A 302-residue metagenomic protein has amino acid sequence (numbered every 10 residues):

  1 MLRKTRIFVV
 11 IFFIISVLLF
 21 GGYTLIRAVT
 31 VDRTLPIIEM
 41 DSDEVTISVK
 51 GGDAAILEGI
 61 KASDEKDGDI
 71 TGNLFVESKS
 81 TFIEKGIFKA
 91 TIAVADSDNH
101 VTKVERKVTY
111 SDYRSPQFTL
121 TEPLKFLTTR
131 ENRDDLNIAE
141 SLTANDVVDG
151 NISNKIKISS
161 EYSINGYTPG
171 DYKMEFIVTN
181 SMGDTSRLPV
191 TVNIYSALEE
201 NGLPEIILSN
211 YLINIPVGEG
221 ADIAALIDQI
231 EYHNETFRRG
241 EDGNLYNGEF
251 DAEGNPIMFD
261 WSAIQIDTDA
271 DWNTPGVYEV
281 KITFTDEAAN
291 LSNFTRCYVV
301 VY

Functional and structural regions predicted by a protein language model:
M1-E39: Gram-positive cell-envelope targeting signals
M1-I14, D67-R106, Y110, D149-I194 (+1 more regions): Serine/threonine-rich, repeat-prone extracellular segments and beta-strand-based repeat modules of secreted/surface
R6, V29-D67, S115-G150, E200-D251: Solvent-exposed, low-complexity, repeat-rich "mucin-like" stalks and linkers
L19-Y23, A28, I56-G59, K89-A90 (+4 more regions): Short amphipathic alpha-helical surface micro-motifs
